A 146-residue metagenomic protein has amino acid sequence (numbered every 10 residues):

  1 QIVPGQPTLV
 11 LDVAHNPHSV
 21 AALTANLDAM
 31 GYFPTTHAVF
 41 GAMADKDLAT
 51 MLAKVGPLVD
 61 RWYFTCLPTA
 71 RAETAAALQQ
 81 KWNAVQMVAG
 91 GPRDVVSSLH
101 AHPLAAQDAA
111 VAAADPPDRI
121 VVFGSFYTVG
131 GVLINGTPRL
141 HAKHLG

Functional and structural regions predicted by a protein language model:
Q1-R61: Nucleotide phosphate-binding/pyrophosphate-handling subdomain across enzymes that bind or process nucleotide phosphates
T8-V10, L52-R119: C-terminal helical cap/extension that packs against the catalytic core of soluble nucleotide-cofactor enzymes
V20-A21, L48-T50, T74-A75, G131-I134 (+1 more regions): Short glycine-/acidic-enriched loop or helix-start segments at secondary-structure transitions that form or flank
T35-T36, D60-T65, L140-G146: Short hydrophobic/aromatic-enriched beta-strand-loop microsegments
F40-A44, C66-L67, S125: Cofactor-binding loop segments of dinucleotide-utilizing enzymes, especially the Rossmann-like FAD- and NAD(P)+-binding
F126-G146: Glycine/aspartate-rich loop-and-adjacent alpha/beta segment that forms the canonical ThDP
